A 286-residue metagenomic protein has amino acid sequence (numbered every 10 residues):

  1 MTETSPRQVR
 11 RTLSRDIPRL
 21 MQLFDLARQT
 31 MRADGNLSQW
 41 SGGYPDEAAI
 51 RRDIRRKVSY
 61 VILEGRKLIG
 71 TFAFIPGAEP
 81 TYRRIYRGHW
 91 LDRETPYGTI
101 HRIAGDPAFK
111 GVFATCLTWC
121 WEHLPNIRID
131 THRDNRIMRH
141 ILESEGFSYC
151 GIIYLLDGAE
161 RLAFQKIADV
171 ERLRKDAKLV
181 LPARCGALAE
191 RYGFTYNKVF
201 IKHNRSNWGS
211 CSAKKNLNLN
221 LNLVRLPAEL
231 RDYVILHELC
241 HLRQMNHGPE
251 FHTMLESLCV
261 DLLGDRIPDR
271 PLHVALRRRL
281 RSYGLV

Functional and structural regions predicted by a protein language model:
Q8-Q22: A short beta-loop-alpha structural element at the N-terminal edge of CoA-dependent acyl/N-acetyltransferase catalytic
Q29-A48: Conserved GNAT-fold acetyl-CoA-binding loop/helix
A73-A108: Conserved acyl-donor/pantetheine-binding loop and adjacent beta-alpha core of acyl/acetyltransferases and related
G105-E122, R139-H140, S144: Conserved acetyl-CoA-binding loop-helix of GNAT-fold acetyltransferases
H123-R133: Conserved GNAT acetyl-CoA-binding A-motif
D130, S148-L162: Conserved catalytic-core motifs of GNAT/GCN5-like acyltransferases
D134-G151: Conserved active-site alpha-helix within GNAT-family acetyltransferase domains
D169-Y233, L242-V286: Active-site-proximal or metal-binding-adjacent scaffold patches in catalytic folds
